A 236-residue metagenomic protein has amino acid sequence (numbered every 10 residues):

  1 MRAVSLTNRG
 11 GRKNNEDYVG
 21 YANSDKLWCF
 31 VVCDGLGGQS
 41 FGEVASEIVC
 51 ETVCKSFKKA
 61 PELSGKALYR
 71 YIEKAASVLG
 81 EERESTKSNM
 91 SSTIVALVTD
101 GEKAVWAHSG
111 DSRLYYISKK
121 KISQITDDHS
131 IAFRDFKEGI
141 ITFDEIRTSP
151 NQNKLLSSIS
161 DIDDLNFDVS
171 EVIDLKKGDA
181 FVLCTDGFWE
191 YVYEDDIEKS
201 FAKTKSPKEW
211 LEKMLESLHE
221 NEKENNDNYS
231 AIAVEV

Functional and structural regions predicted by a protein language model:
M1-V236: PP2C/PPM-type serine/threonine phosphatase catalytic domain
